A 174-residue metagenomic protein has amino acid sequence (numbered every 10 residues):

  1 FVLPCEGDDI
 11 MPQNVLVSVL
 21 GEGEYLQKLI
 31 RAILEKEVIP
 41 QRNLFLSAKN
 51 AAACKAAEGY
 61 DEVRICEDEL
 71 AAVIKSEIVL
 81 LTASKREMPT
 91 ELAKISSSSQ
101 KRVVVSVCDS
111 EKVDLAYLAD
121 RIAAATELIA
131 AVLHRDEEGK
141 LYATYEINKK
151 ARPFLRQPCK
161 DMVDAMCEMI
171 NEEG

Functional and structural regions predicted by a protein language model:
F1-I10: Short, Lys/Arg-enriched N-terminal segments with co-localized hydrophobic residues within the first ~10-30 amino acids
M11-Y60: NAD(P)+-binding Rossmann beta1-loop-alpha1 motif at the extreme N-terminus of oxidoreductases
S18, L46, I65, L80-L81: Conserved SAM-binding loop
L20, E24, K28, A83-R86 (+2 more regions): Conserved active-site and cofactor/substrate-binding residues in soluble primary-metabolism enzymes
N43, R64-I65, E127-I129: Conserved beta-strand segments of alpha/beta enzyme cores
Y60-E67, A124, T144: Active-site regions of enzymes building and remodeling cell-envelope glycoconjugates
E69-G139: Rossmann-like NAD(P)(H) cofactor-binding subdomain of soluble oxidoreductases
Y117-H134, K140-G174: Internal alpha-helical scaffold of NAD(P)-dependent oxidoreductase catalytic cores
